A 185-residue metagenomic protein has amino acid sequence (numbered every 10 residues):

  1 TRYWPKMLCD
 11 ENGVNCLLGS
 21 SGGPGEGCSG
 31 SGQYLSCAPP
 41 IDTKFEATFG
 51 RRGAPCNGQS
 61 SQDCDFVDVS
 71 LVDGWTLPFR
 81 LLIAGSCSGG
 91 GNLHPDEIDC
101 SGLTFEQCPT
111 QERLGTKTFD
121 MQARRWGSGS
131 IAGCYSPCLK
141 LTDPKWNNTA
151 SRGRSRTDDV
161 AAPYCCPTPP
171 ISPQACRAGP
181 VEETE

Functional and structural regions predicted by a protein language model:
T1-E185: Extracellular low-complexity, O-glycosylation-prone Ser/Thr/Pro/Gly-rich "stalks" and linkers flanking catalytic
